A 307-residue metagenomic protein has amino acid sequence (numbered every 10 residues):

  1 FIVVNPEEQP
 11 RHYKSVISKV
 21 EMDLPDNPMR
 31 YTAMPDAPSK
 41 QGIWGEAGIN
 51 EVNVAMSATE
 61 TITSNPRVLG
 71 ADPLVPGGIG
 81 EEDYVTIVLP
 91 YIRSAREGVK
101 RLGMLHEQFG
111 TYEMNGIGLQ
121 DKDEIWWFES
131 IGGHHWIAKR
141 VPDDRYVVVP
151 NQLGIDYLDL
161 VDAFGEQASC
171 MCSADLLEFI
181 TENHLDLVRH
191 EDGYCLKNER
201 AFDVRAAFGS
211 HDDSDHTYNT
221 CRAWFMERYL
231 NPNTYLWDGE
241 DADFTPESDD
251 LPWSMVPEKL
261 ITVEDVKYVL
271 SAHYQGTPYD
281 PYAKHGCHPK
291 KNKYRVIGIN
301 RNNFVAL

Functional and structural regions predicted by a protein language model:
F1-G80, R101-D243, D250-W253: A contiguous strand-loop segment
V52, S57-T59, I92-A95, H273: Surface-exposed loop/turn and secondary-structure junction residues enriched for glycine/proline
G70-L74, Y84-I92: Second-shell loop/turn segments in exported
P76-G77, P90-S94, E258, G298: Catalytic cores of large soluble enzymes that bind and process phosphate-bearing ligands
E82-D83, R96: A structural signal for well-ordered alpha-helical segments within the folded catalytic domains of diverse enzymes
T86, G103, L177-E178, K267-S271: Generic detector of well-ordered alpha-helical segments enriched in charged/polar residues, highlighting helical
Y91-E113, K259, G276: Secondary-structure boundary elements
T234-L307: Long, well-ordered mid-to-C-terminal structural blocks that present hydrophobic/aromatic surfaces
